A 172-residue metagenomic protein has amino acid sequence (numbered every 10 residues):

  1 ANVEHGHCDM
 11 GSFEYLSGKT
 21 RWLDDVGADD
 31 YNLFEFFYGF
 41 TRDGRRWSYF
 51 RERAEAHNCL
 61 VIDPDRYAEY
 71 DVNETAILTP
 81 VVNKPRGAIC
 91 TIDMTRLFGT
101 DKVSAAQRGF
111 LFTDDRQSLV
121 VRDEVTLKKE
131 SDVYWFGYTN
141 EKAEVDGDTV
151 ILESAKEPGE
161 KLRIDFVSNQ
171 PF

Functional and structural regions predicted by a protein language model:
A1-F172: Extended polysaccharide-engagement surfaces of secreted carbohydrate-active enzymes
